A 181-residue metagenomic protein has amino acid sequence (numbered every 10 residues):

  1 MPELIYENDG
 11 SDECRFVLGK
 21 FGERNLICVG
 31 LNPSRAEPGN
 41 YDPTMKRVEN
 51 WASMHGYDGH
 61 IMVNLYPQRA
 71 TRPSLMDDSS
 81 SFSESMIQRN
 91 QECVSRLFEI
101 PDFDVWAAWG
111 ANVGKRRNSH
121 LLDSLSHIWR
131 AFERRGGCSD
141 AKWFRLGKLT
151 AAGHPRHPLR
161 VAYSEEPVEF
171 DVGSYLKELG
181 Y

Functional and structural regions predicted by a protein language model:
M1-D42, M54: Active-site and ligand/interface coordination hotspots across diverse enzymes and nucleic-acid-associated assemblies
N25, D58-G59, D104, K142: Residues at the starts of beta-strands that form the adenosine-phosphate
N32-R35, Q68, N112: A short, flexible beta-alpha/helix-coil linker loop
N40-R47, S124: Conserved alpha-helical elements of sugar-nucleotide-dependent glycosyltransferases
V48-D58: A short, N-terminal amphipathic alpha-helix
D58-M76: Short connector loops at secondary-structure junctions
M76-Y181: Glycine/proline-rich loop-helix segments at beta-alpha junctions forming the active-site rim of enzyme cores
